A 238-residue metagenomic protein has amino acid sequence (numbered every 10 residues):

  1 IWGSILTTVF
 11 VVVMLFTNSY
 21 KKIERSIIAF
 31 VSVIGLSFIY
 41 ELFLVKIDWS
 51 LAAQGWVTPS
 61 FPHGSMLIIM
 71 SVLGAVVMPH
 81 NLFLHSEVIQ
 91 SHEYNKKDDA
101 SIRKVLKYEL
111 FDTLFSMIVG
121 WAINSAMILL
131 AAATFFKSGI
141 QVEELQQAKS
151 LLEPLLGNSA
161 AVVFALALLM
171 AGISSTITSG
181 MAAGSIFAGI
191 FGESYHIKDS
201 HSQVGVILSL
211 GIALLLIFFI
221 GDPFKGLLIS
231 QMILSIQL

Functional and structural regions predicted by a protein language model:
W2-S4, S159-A161, I173, G189-G221: Loop-to-transmembrane helix boundary motifs in multi-pass membrane proteins
L6, F61-L73, W121-A131, P154-I173 (+1 more regions): Select transmembrane alpha-helical segments in multipass membrane proteins
T8-A29, E41, L215-G226: Membrane-water interface regions at transmembrane-helix termini and the short interhelical loops of multi-pass membrane
F30-L42, H63-L67, G205-G211, Q237-L238: Small-residue-rich segments of transmembrane alpha-helices in multi-pass membrane proteins, especially helix faces
S32-T58, I69-I89: Hydrophobic alpha-helical segments and their helix-loop junctions in multi-pass secondary transporters
L73-E109, A133-T134, S185-I190: Helix-loop junctions at the membrane interface of multi-pass solute transporters
I89-E93, D98, I118-Q147: Extracellular/periplasmic helix-exit of transmembrane alpha-helices
S138-A161, F187, F191-Y195: Membrane-interface interhelical connector segments
